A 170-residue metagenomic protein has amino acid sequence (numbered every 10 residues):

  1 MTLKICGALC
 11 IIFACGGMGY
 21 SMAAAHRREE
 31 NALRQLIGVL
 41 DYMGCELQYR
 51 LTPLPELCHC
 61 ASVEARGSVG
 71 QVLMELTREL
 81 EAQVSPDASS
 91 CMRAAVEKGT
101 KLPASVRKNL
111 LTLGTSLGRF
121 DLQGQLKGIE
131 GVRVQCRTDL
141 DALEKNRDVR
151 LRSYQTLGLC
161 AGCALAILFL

Functional and structural regions predicted by a protein language model:
L3-E79: Juxtamembrane/interface alpha-helical elements of multi-pass membrane proteins
G7-M18, D141-L170: Bilayer-spanning, highly hydrophobic alpha-helical transmembrane segments
I12-M22, L36, S89, K108-L111 (+3 more regions): Generic signal for short, ordered secondary-structure residues within or immediately flanking folded domains
A25, E64, Q71-E75, P86 (+3 more regions): Short alpha-helix boundary/capping motifs
N31, Q35, L102-V106, G128: A generic short alpha-helical patch detector that favors 3-5-residue windows in or near N-terminal regions
M43, L51-L122: Glycine- and small-hydrophobic-enriched helix-loop-helix hairpins
L73-A82, K101-L102, V134-C136, D148-T156 (+1 more regions): Short, highly charged low-complexity linear segments
T112-L159: Membrane-interface, cytosolic juxtamembrane amphipathic helix immediately N-terminal to a transmembrane helix, enriched
